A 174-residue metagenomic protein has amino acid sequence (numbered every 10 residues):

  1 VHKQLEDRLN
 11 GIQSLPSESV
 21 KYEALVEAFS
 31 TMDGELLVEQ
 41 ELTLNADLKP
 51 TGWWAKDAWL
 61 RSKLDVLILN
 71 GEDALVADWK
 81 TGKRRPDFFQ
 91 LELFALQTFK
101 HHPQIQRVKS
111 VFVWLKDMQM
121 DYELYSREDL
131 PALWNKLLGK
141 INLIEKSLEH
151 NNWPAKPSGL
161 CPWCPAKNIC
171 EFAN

Functional and structural regions predicted by a protein language model:
V1-Q4, F94-A95: Structural preference for long, well-ordered alpha-helical segments in enzyme cores
K3-V76, G82, P86-F89, H101-K109: Catalytic cores of nuclease domains that cleave nucleic-acid phosphodiester backbones
Y22, L91, W134-L137: A structural signal for well-ordered alpha-helical scaffolds and beta->alpha junctions
L44-P50, K56, P86, F99-N174: Metal-dependent nuclease catalytic regions and adjoining charged, substrate-binding loops involved in nucleic-acid end
F89-Q97: Short amphipathic alpha-helical face segments that pack within enzyme cores and frequently flank/anchor catalytic
